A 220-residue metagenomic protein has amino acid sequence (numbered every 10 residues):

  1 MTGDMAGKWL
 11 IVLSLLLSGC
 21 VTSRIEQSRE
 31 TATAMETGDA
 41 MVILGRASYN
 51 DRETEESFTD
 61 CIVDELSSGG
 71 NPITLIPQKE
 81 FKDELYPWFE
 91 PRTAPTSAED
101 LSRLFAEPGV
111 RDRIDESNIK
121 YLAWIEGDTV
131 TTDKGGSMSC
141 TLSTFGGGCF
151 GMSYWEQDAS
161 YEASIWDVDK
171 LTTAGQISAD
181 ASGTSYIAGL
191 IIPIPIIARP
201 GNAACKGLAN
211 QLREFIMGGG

Functional and structural regions predicted by a protein language model:
M1-M5: N-terminal secretory signal peptides that target proteins for export/translocation
K8-S18: Bacterial N-terminal signal peptides
S14, M35, E116-I119: Alpha-helix termination/capping residues and helix-transition junctions
C20-S102, R213-G220: A structural "domain/chain start" motif
S48-D51, F81-D83, D128-D133, A181-T184: Solvent-exposed loop/turn segments at secondary-structure junctions within structured extracellular/periplasmic domains
D51-T59, E99, R103, Y154 (+1 more regions): Solvent-exposed, acidic/flexible segments
P95-D169: Surface-exposed short loop/turn segments
F145-F215: Short secondary-structure boundary motifs at beta->alpha junctions and helix caps
